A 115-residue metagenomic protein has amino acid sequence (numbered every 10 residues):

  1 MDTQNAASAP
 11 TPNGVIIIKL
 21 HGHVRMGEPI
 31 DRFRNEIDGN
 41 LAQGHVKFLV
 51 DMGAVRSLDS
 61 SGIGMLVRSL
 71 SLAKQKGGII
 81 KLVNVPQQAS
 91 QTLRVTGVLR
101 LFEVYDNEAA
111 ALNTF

Functional and structural regions predicted by a protein language model:
Q4-N35: STAS-typified acidic loop motif
H23-F102: Amphipathic alpha-helical interaction surfaces in cytosolic regulatory modules
Q87, A109-A110: Acidic phosphotransfer microenvironment of two-component signaling modules
E103-N107: Short acidic-hydrophobic, aromatic-tinged amphipathic segments that line or gate anion-handling sites
L112-F115: Short hydrophobic/aromatic patches at helix-to-coil boundaries
